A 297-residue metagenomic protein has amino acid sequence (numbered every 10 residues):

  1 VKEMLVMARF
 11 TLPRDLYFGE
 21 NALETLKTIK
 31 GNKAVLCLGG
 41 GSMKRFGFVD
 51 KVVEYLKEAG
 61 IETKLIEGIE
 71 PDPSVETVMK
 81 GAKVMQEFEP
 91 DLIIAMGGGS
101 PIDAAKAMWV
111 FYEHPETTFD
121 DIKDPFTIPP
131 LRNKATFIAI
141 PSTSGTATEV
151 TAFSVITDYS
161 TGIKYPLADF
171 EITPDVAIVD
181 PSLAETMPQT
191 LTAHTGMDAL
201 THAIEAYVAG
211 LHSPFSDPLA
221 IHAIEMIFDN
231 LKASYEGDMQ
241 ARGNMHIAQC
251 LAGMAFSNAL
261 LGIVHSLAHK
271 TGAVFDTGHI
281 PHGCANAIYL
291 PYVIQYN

Functional and structural regions predicted by a protein language model:
K2-L92: ATP/NTP phosphate-donor binding region
R14, E20-N21, G39-G40, I69 (+9 more regions): Fold-independent oxyanion-binding glycine-rich loops and adjacent beta-strand/coil segments at enzyme active sites
E76-S182: Glycine/threonine-rich beta-strand-loop-alpha-helix active-site module that forms ligand/phosphate-binding
G81, A104-W109, A203-I204, I224-N230 (+4 more regions): Buried hydrophobic packing segments
L92-D103, L261, S266-F275: Glycine-rich phosphate-binding loop
F153-A259: Carboxylate- and glycine-rich phosphate/diphosphate-binding segment that chelates Mg2+/Mn2+
A273-N297: Gly/Pro-rich interdomain helix-loop hinge
